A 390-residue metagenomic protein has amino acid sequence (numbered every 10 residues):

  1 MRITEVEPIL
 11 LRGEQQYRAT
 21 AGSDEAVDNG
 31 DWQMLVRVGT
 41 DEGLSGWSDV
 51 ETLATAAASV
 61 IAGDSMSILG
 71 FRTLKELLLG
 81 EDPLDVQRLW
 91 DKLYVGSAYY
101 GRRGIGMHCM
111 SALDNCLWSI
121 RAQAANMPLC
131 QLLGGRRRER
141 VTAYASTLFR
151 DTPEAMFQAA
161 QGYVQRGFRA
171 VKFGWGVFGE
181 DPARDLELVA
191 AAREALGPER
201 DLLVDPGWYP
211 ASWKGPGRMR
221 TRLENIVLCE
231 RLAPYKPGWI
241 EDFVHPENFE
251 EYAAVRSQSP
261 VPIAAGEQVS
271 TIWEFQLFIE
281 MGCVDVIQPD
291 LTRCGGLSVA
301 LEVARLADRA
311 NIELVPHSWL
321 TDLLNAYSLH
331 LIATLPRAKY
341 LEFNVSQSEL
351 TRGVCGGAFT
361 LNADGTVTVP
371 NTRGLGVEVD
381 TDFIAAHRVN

Functional and structural regions predicted by a protein language model:
R2-T4, P8-Q15, D28, Q33 (+1 more regions): Flexible C-terminal active-site loop/helix
I3, G43, L74, L113 (+7 more regions): Conserved, mostly hydrophobic/aromatic
E14-G22: Short Pro/Gly-enriched beta-strand edge/turn motifs at strand-loop
G39-A124: Metal- or metallocofactor-binding catalytic centers and their adjacent structured scaffolds across diverse enzyme
V50, A145-T147, F173-W175, R200 (+7 more regions): A cross-domain feature marking catalytic cores of carbohydrate-active enzymes and several ubiquitous metabolic/repair
I105, M110, D114-R150, E199: Glycine-rich, aromatic-flanked loop segments that form ligand/cofactor-binding clefts across common enzyme folds
R140-A254, Q258-S259: Metal-dependent enolase-superfamily TIM-barrel catalytic cores that perform enediolate-based chemistry
E247-A264, V269-T366: Shared catalytic-loop signature of beta/alpha-barrel
